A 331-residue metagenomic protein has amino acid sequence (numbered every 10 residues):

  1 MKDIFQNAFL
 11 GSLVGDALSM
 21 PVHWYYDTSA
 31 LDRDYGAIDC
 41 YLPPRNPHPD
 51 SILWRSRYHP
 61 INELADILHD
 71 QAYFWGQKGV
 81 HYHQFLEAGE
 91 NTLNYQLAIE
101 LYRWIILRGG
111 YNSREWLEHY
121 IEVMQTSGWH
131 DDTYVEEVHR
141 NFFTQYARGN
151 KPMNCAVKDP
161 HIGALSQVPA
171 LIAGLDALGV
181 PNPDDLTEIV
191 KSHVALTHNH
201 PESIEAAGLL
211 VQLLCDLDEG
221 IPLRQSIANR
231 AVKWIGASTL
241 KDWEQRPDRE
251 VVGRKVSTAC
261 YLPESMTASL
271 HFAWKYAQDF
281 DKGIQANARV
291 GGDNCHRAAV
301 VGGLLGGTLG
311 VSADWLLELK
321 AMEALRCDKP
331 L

Functional and structural regions predicted by a protein language model:
M1-L331: Structured, active/binding-site neighborhoods that engage oxygen-rich ligands
